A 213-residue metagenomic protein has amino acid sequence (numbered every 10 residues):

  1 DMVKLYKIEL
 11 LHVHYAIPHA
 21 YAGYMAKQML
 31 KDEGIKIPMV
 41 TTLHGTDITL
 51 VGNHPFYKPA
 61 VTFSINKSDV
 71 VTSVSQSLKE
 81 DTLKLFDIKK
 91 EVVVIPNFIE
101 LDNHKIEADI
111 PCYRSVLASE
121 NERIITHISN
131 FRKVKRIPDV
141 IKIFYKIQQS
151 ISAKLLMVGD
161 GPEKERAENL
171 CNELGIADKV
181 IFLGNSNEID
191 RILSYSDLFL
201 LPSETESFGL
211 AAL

Functional and structural regions predicted by a protein language model:
L10-I35: An aromatic- and histidine-rich active-site surface loop
K31-T41, T46-F63: Nucleotide-sugar donor phosphate/pyrophosphate-binding loop at the beta->alpha transition of glycosyltransferases
T72, A118-K135, I141-F144, L156: Conserved donor-binding/catalytic core segment of Leloir-type glycosyltransferases
S77, F98: Carbohydrate-associated surface elements
H104-S119: A short helix/loop element that forms part of the nucleotide-sugar donor recognition site in Leloir-type
N185, E204: Aromatic "clamp/platform" in nucleotide-sugar-dependent glycosyltransferases that forms part of the donor/acceptor
F199-L200: A short hydrophobic beta-strand element within the catalytic core of glycosyltransferases that build diverse glycans
G209-A212: Short glycine/serine-rich donor-binding loops of glycosyltransferases
